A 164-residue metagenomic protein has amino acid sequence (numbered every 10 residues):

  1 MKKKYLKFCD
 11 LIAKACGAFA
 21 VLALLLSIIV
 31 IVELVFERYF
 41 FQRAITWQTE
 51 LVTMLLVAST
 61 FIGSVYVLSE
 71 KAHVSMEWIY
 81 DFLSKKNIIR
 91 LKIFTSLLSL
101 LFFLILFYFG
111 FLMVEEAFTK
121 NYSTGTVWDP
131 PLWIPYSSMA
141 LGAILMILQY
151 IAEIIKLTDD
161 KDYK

Functional and structural regions predicted by a protein language model:
M1-K164: Alpha-helical transmembrane segments and membrane-interface helix-loop junctions in multi-pass membrane proteins
